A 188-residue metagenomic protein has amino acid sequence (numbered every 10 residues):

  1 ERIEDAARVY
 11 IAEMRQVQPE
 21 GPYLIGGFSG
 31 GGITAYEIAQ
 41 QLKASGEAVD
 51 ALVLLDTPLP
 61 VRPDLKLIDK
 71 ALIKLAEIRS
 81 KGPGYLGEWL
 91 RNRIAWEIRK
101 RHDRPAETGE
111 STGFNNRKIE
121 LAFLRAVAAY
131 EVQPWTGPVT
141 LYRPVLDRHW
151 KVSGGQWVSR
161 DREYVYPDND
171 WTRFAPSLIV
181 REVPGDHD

Functional and structural regions predicted by a protein language model:
E1-D188: A hydrolase-biased, glycine/serine/histidine/acidic-enriched motif that marks catalytic-domain neighborhoods in diverse
